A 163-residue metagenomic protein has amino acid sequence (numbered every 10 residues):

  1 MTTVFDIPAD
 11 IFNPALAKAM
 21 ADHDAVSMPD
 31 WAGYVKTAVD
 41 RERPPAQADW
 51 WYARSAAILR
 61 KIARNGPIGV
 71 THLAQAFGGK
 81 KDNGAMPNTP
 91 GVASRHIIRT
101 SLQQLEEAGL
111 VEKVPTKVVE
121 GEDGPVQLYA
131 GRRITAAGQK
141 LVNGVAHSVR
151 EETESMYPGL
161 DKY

Functional and structural regions predicted by a protein language model:
M1-A56, R60: Long, low-complexity, charged/polar intrinsically disordered regions in eukaryotic proteins
A57-N65, A76, S101: Short amphipathic alpha-helical elements of helix-turn-helix/winged-helix folds
P67-T89: Short acidic, hydrophobic short linear motifs in intrinsically disordered regions
L73, I98-A108: Basic amphipathic alpha-helical segments that dock to polyanions
G78, Q103, N143, H147: Residue-level detection of the helix-turn-helix DNA-binding "recognition helix"
E106-D123: A short, conserved structural fragment
E122-Y163: Short, amphipathic alpha-helical interaction segments positioned at domain boundaries
